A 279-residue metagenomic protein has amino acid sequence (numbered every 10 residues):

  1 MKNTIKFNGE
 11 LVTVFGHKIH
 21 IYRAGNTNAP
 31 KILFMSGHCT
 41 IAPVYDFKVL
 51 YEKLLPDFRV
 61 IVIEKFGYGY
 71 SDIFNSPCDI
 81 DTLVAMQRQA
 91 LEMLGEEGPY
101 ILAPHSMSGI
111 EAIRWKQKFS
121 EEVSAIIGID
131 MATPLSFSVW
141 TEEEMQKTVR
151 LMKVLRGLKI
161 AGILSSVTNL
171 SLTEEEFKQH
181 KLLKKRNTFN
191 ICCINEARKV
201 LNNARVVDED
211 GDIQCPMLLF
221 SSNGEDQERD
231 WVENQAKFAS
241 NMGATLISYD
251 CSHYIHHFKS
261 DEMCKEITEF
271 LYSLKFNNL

Functional and structural regions predicted by a protein language model:
K2-K18: N-terminal cap/lid segment of alpha/beta-hydrolase-fold proteins
H17-Y70: Conserved HGGG/HGGXW glycine-rich cap/lid loop of the alpha/beta-hydrolase fold
V62-A103: Active-site loop/oxyanion-hole signature of alpha/beta-hydrolase fold enzymes
Y100-I101, A125-I127: Residue in the alpha/beta-hydrolase core beta-strand immediately N-terminal to the catalytic nucleophile
P104-S108, A112: Gly/Ala-rich beta-loop-alpha elbow adjacent to hydrolase catalytic centers
Q117, I126-L158: Flexible "cap/lid" loop of the alpha/beta hydrolase fold
T173-M242, I247-D250: Conserved serine/cysteine hydrolase catalytic core
C251-E262: Catalytic histidine-centered segment of alpha/beta-hydrolase-like enzymes
